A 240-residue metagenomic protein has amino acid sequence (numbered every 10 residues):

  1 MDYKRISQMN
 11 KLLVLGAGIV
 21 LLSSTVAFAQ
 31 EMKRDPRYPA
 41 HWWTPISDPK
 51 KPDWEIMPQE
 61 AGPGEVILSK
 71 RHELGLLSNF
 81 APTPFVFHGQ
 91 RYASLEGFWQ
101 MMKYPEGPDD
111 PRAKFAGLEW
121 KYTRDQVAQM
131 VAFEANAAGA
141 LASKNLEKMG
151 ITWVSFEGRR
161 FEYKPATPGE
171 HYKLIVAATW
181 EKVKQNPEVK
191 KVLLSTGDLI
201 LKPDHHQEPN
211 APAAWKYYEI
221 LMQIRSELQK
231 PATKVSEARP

Functional and structural regions predicted by a protein language model:
M1-N10: N-terminal secretory signal peptides that target proteins for export/translocation
Y3, S24, P187-E188: Generic structural microfeature
G16-S24: Bacterial N-terminal signal peptides
T25-A29: Sec/Tat signal peptide C-region and signal peptidase I cleavage site
Q30-P240: Charged, low-complexity intrinsically disordered segments
